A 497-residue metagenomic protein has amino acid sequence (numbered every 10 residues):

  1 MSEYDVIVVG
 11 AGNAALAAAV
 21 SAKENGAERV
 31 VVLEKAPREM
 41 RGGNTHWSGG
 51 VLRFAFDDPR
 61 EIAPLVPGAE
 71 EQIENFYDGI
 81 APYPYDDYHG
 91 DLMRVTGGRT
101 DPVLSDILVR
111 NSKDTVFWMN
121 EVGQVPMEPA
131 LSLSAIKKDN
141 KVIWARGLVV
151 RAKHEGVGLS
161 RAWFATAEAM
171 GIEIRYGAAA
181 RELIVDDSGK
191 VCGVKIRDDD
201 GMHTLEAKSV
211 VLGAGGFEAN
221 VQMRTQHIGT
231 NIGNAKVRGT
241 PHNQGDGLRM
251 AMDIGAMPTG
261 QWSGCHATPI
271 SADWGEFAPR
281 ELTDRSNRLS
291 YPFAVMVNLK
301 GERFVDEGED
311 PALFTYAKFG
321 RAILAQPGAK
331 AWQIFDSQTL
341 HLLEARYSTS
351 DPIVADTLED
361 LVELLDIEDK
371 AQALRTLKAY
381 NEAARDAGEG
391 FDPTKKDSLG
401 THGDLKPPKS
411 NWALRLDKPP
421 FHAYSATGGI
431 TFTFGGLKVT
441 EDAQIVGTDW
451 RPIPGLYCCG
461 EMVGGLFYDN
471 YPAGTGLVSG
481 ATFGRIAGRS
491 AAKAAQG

Functional and structural regions predicted by a protein language model:
S2-A14, V31: Beta1/beta-strand and adjacent pyrophosphate-binding region of the FAD-binding site in flavoprotein oxidoreductases
S2-Y4, D199-S209, P452: Core beta-strand elements of the Rossmann-like FAD/NAD(P) dinucleotide-binding domain in flavoenzyme oxidoreductases
E24-T45: Glycine-rich FAD pyrophosphate-binding loop
Q72-K141, T357-A379: Rossmann-like flavin
G97-M202, N220-Q222, P269-D273, A384-R415: Conserved redox-cofactor binding core of oxidoreductases
E182, Q372-N470: A glycine-rich dinucleotide-binding beta-alpha-beta segment and adjacent secondary-structure elements that constitute
G201, L205-W274, G474-L477, F483-I486 (+1 more regions): Glycine-rich loop(s) and the adjacent beta-strand/alpha-helix scaffold that form part
Q244, L248-Q372, A379: An anion/pyrophosphate-binding glycine-rich loop and adjacent beta-alpha core in soluble alpha-beta enzymes
